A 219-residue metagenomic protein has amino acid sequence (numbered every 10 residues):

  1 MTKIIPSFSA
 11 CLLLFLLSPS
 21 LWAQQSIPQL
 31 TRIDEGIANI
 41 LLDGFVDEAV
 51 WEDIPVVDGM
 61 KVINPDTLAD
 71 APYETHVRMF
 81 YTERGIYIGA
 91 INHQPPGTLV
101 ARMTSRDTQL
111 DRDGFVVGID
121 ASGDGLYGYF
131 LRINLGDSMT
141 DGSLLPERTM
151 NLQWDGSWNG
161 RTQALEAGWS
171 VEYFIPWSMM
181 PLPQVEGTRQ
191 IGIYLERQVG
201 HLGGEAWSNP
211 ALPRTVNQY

Functional and structural regions predicted by a protein language model:
M1-A10: Bacterial N-terminal signal peptides that target proteins for export
C11-F15: Gram-negative bacterial Sec-dependent N-terminal signal peptides
S18-S20: N-terminal signal peptide c-region/cleavage motif recognized by signal peptidases
A23-Y219: Structural preference for beta-rich elements and adjacent junctions enriched in aromatics
